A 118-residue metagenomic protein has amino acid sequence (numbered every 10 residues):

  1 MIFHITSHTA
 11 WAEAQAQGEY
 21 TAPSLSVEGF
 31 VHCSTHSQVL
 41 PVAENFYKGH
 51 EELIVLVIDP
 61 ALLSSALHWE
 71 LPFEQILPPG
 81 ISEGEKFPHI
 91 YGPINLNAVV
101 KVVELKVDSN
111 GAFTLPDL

Functional and structural regions predicted by a protein language model:
M1-L118: Conserved, structured core segments of small domains
